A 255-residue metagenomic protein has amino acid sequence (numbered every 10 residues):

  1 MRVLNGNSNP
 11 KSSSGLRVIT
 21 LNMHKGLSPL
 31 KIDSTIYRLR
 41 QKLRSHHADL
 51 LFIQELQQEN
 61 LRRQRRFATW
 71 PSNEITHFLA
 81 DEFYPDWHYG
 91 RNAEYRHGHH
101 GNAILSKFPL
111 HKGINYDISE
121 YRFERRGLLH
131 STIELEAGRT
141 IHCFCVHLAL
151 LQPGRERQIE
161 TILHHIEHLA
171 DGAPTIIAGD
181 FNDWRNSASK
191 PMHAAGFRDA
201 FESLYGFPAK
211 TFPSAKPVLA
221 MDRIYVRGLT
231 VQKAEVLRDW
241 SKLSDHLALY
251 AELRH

Functional and structural regions predicted by a protein language model:
M1-L50, E82, D86-H255: Active-site regions of metal-assisted phosphoester/phosphodiester hydrolases, unifying DNase/endonuclease modules
L21, Q54-Q57: Short loop/turn segments at strand-loop or loop-helix junctions that form parts of catalytic or ligand-binding pockets
P29-D33, N60-S72: Short, flexible/disordered intra-domain loops and linkers
Q57-E59, D183: Short "lid" loop at the C-terminus of a central beta-strand within the Rossmann-like core of SAM-dependent
